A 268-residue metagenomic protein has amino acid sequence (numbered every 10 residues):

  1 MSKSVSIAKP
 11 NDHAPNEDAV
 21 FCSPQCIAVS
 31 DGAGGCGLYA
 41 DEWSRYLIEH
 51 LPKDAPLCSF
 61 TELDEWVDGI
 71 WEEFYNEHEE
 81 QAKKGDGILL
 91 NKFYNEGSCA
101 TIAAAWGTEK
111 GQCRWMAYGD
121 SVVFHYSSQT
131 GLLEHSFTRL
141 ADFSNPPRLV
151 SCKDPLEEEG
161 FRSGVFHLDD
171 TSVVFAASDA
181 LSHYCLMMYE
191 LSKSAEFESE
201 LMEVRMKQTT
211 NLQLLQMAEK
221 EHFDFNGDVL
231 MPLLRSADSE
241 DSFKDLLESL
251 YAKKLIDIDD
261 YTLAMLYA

Functional and structural regions predicted by a protein language model:
M1-D54, S121, D154-L156, F161-V165 (+1 more regions): N-terminal entry segment of metal-dependent catalytic domains or homologous docking segments
S2-A14, E80-F93, H125-D169, A237-L250 (+1 more regions): PP2C/PPM family metal-dependent serine/threonine protein phosphatase catalytic domain, recognizing the conserved
D12-C22, N95-E109, R114, R139-M187: Acidic loop->beta-strand submotif enriched in PP2C/PPM serine/threonine phosphatases
A28-S30, M116-Y118, F175-A177: Short hydrophobic beta-strand that contains or immediately precedes a catalytic carboxylate
G37-L38, H125-Y126, Y184-L186: Short helix/loop capping segments that flank catalytic or ligand/cofactor-binding pockets
S44-L47, L133-E134, S192-A195: Glycine-rich, phosphate-binding/catalytic loops in enzymes
C58-Y126, E159-D170, S249-I258, L266: Catalytic core of PPM/PP2C metal-dependent serine/threonine phosphatase domains
R162-A268: C-terminal catalytic subdomain
